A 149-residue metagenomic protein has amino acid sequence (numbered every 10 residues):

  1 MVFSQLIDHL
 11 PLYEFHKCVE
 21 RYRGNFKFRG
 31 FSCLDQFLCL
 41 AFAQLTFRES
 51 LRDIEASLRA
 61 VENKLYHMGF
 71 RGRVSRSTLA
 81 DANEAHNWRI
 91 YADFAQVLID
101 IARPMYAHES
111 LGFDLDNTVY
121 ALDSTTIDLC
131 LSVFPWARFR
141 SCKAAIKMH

Functional and structural regions predicted by a protein language model:
M1-H149: Conserved, well-structured functional cores that handle cations and Mg-NTP chemistry
